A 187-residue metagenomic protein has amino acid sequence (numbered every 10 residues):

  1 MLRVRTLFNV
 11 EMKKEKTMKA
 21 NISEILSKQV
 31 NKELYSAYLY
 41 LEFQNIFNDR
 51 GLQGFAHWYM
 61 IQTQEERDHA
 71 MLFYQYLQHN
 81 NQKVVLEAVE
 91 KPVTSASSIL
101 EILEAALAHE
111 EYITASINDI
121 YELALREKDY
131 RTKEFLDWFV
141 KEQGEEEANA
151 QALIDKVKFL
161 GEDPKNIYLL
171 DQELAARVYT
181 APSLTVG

Functional and structural regions predicted by a protein language model:
M1-G187: Iron-associated oxidoreductase/ferritin-like identity signal
